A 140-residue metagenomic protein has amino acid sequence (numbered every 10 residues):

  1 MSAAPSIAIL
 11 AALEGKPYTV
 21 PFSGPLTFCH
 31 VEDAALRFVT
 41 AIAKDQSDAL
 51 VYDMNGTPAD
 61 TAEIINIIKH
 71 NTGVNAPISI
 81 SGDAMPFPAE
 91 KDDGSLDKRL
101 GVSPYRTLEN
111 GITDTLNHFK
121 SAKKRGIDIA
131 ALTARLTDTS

Functional and structural regions predicted by a protein language model:
M1-L26, E32-D33: NAD(P)-dependent short-chain dehydrogenase/reductase
M1-S6, V31-E32, A41-Y52: Glycine/proline-rich active-site loop of Rossmann-fold NAD(P)-dependent oxidoreductases
A3, L26-C29, G56-A59, P88-K91 (+1 more regions): Residue-level signal for the nucleotide or nucleotide-sugar donor/cofactor binding architecture
Y18-S23, F38, D45-G56, S79 (+1 more regions): A recurrent short beta-strand within the Rossmann-like NAD(P)-dependent oxidoreductase core
A34-F38, M54, I64, L96 (+1 more regions): Non-catalytic, hydrophobic alpha-helical segments
F38-I42, I68, I112-F119: Hydrophobic "lid"/C-terminal helical patch of Rossmann-like NAD(P)-dependent dehydrogenase/epimerase domains
A49-Y52, A59-N66, G73-D93, A131-L136: C-terminal "lid/loop" region of Rossmann-like NAD(P)-dependent oxidoreductases
L108-S140: Amphipathic terminal alpha-helices
